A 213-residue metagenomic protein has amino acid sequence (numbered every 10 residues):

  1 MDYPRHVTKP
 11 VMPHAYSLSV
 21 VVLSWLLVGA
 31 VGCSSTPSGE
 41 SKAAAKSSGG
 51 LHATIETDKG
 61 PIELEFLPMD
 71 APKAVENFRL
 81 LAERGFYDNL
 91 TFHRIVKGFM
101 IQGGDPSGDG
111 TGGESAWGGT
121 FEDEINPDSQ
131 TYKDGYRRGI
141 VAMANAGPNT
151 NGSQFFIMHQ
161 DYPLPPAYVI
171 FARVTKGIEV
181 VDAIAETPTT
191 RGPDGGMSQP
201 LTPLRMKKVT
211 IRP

Functional and structural regions predicted by a protein language model:
M1-A15: N-terminal secretory signal peptides that target proteins for export/translocation
T8-K9, S17-S19, V96, D105: Intrinsic structural disorder/low-complexity segments
S17-A30: Bacterial N-terminal signal peptides
G32-P213: Cyclophilin-like peptidyl-prolyl cis-trans isomerases
